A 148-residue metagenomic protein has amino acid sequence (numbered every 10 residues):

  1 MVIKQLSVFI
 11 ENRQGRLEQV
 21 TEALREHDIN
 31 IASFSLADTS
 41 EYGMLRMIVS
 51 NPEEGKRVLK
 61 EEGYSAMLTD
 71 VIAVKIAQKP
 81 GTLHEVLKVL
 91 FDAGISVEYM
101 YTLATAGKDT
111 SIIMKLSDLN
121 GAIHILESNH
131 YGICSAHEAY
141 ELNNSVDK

Functional and structural regions predicted by a protein language model:
M1-K148: A conserved regulatory-domain signal marking ACT and ACT-like small-molecule sensing domains and adjacent regulatory
